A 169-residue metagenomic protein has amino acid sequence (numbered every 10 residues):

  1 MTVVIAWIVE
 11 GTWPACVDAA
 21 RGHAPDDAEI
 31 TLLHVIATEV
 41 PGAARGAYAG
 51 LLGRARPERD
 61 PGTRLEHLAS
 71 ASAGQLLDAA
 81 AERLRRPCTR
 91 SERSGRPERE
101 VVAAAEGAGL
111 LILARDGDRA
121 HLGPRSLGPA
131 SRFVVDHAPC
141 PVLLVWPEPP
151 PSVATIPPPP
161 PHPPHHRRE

Functional and structural regions predicted by a protein language model:
M1-R59, H137, P147, P161-E169: Small/aliphatic-rich secondary-structure junction motif
T12, A79-L111, P149-P160, P164-E169: Structural beta-alpha unit
D18, D78, R132: Active-site phosphate/pyrophosphate- and oxyanion-stabilizing loops and adjacent acidic/basic residues in soluble
A24-D26, R85, A105-E106, P139: Short conserved AdoMet
T31-L33, T89-R93, L143-V145: General small-molecule cofactor/ligand-binding pocket signal
R54-Q75, A120: A short acidic, glycine-rich active-site loop that binds or catalyzes chemistry on phosphate/adenosine moieties
L110-H137, P151-A154: Glycine-rich, Arg-bearing micro-motifs that act as flexible, cationic patches
